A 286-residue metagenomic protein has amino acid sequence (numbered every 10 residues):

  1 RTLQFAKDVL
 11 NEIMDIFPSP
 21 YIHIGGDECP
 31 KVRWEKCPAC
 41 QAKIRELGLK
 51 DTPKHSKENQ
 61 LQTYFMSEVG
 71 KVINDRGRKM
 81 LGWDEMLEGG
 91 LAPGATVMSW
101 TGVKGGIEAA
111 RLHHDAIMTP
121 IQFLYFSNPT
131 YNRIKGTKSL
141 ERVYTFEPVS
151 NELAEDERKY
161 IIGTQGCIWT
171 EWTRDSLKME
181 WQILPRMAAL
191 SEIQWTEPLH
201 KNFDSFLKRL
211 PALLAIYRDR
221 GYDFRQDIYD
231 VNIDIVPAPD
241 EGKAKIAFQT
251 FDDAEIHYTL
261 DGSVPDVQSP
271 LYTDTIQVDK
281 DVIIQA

Functional and structural regions predicted by a protein language model:
R1-M80: Substrate-binding cleft of carbohydrate-active enzyme catalytic domains
L10-I13, V69, E85-M86, K104-G106 (+4 more regions): Generic recognition of flexible, low-complexity loop/linker segments
I16-Y21, R76-L81, W195-K201, R220-R225: Surface-exposed helix-capping loop/turn segments at secondary-structure junctions
S19, G25-D27, V32, L81-D84 (+4 more regions): Generic beta-strand/beta-sheet core signal
P20-H23, K79-L81, G94-T96, H113-A116 (+4 more regions): Beta-sheet entry/capping signal
G77, G82-P93, W100-A215: Conserved alpha/beta catalytic core and glycan-binding cleft of carbohydrate-active enzymes
E197, K201-Q285: Short, compositionally stereotyped local motifs that mark structural "simplifiers"
